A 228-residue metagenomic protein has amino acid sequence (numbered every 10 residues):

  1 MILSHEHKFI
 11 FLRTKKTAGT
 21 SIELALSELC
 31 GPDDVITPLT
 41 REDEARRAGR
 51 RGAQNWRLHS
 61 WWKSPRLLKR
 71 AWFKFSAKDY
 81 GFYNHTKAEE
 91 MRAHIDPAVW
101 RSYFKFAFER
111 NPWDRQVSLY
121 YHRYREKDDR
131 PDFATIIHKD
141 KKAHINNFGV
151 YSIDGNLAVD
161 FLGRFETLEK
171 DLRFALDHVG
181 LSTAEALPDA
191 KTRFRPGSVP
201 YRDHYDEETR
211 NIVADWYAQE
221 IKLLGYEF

Functional and structural regions predicted by a protein language model:
M1-F228: Membrane-interface amphipathic segments in extracytoplasmic regions
